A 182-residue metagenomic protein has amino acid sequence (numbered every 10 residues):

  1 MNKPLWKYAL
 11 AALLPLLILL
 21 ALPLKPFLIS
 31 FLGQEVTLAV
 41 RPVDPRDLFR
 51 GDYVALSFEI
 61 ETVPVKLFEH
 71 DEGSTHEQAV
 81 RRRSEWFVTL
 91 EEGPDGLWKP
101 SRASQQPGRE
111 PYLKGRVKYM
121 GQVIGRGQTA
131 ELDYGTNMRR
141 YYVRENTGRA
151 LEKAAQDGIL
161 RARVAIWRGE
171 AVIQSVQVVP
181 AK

Functional and structural regions predicted by a protein language model:
M1-N2: N-terminal hydrophobic targeting signals that begin at the initiator methionine
L5-K25: Hydrophobic membrane-insertion alpha-helices, especially the h-region of bacterial N-terminal signal peptides
I18-V40: Aromatic-capped interface at the extracytoplasmic side of an N-terminal signal-anchor transmembrane helix
L22-F27, S74-Q78, L151: Intrinsically disordered, low-complexity boundary segments flanking structured domains
G33-T37, Y53, E85, I159-R161: Intrinsic-disorder/low-complexity, polar/charged segments enriched in Ser/Thr/Lys/Arg/Asp/Glu/Gln
A39-E72: Short extracytoplasmic
V65-F68, E72-R83, E91-G93: Short, structured protein-protein interaction patches enriched in aromatics and acidic/basic residues, typified by
R81-K182: Beta-strand-rich cores of mature extracytoplasmic or soluble domains
